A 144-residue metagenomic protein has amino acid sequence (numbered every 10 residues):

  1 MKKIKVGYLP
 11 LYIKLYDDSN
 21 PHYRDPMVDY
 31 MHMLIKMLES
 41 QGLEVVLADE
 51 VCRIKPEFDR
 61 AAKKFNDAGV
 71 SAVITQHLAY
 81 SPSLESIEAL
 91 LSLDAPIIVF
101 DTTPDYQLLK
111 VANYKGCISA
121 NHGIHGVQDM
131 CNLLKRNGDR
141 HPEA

Functional and structural regions predicted by a protein language model:
M1-A144: An N-terminal assembly and electron-transfer interface module characteristic of large anaerobic redox and radical
